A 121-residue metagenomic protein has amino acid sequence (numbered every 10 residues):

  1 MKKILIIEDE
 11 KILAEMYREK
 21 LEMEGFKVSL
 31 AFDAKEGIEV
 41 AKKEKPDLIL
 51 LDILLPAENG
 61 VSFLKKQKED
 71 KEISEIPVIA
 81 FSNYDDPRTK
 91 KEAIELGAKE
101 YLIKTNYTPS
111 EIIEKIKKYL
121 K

Functional and structural regions predicted by a protein language model:
E8: Conserved acidic carboxylate
K11-S29: Two-component/phosphorelay signaling modules centered on CheY-like receiver
L30-L48: Acidic, metal-coordinating helix/loop segments flanking the phosphotransfer/catalytic sites of two-component signaling
D33-E36, N59-K65: Acidic catalytic/metal-coordinating carboxylates
D52, S82: Active-site residues of response regulator receiver
P56, D86: The feature encodes the CheY-like receiver
G60, E69, A93-E100: As written
